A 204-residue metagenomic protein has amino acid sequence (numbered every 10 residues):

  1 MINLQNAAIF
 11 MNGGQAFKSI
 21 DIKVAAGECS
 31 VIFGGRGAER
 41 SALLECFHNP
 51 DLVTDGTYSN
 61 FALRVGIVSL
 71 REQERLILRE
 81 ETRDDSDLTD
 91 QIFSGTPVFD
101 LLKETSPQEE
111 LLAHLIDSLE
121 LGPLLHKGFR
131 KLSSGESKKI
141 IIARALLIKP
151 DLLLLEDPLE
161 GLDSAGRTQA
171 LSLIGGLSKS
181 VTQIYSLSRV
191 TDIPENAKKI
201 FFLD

Functional and structural regions predicted by a protein language model:
L4-A7, Q15-E28, G56: Conserved beta-strand
R40-T105: ABC ATPase nucleotide-binding domain signature region
G128-L132, E136: Conserved ABC ATPase signature
I142: Hydrophobic anchor residue at the start of the ABC signature
L153-D157: Catalytic Walker B motif of ABC-type/P-loop ATPase nucleotide-binding domains
L173-R189: Conserved catalytic loops of ABC-family nucleotide-binding domains
R189-N196: Conserved H-loop
